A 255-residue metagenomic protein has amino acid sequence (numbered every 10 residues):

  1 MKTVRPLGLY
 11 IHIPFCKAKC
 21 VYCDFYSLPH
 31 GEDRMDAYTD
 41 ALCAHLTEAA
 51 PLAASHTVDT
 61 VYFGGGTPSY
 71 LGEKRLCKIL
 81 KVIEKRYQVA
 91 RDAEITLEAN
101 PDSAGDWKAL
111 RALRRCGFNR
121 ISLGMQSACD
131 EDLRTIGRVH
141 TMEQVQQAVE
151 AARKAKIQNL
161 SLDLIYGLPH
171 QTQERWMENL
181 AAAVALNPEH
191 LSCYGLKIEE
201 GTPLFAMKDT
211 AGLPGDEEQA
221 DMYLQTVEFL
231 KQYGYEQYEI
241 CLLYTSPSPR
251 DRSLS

Functional and structural regions predicted by a protein language model:
T3-P6, S27-P51, H56-S246, R250: C-terminal scaffold of the Radical SAM
Y10-I11: Short active-site neighborhood of thiol/selenol oxidoreductases, capturing the structured segment around
F15-F25: Local cysteine-cluster metal-coordination motifs and their immediate loop/turn environment, predominantly Fe-S cluster
